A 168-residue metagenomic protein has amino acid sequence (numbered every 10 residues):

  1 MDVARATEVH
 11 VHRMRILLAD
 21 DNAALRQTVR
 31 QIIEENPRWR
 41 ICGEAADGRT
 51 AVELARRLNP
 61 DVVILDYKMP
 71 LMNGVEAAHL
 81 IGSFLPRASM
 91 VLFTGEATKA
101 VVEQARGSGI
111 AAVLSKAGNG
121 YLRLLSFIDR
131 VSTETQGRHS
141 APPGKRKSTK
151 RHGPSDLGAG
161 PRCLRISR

Functional and structural regions predicted by a protein language model:
M1-R15, L122-R168: Non-catalytic signal-transmission and effector/linker regions of two-component phosphorelay proteins
H12-L25, V29-I33: Conserved acidic segment of CheY-like receiver
D47-T50, M72-E76: Acidic catalytic/metal-coordinating carboxylates
E53, V75-P86: Short amphipathic alpha-helix used as the core "switch/output" element in two-component signaling
L58-I64: Active-site beta3 strand of CheY-like receiver
M69: Receiver (REC) domain active-site loop signature in two-component systems and cognate sites in sensor histidine kinases
E76, A97-S126, R130: Alpha4 helix (beta4-alpha4-beta5 surface) of REC/receiver domains from two-component response regulators
